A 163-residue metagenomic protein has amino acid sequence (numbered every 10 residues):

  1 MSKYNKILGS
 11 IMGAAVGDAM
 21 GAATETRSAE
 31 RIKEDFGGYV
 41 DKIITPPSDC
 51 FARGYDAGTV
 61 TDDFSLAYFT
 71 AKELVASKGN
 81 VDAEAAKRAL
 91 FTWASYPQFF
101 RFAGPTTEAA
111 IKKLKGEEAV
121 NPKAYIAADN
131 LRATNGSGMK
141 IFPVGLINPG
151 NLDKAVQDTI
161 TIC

Functional and structural regions predicted by a protein language model:
M1-C163: Structured, active/binding-site neighborhoods that engage oxygen-rich ligands
